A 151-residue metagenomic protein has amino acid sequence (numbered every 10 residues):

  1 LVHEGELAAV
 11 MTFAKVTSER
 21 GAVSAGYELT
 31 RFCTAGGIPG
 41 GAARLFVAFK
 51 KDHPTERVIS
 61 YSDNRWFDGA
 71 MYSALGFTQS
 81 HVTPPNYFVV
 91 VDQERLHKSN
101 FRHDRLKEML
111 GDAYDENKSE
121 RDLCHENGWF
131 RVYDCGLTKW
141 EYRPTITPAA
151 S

Functional and structural regions predicted by a protein language model:
L1-Y87, Q93-R95, L123, N127-T147: A conserved beta-strand-loop-helix scaffold within acyl/acetyltransferase catalytic domains
F88-W129: Mixed-charge, low-complexity intrinsically disordered segments
A149-S151: C-terminal accessory extensions appended to soluble enzyme cores
